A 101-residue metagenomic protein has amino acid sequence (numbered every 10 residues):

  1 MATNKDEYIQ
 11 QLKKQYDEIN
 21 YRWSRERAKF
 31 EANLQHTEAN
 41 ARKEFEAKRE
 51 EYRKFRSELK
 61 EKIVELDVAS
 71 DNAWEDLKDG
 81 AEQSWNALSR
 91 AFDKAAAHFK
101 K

Functional and structural regions predicted by a protein language model:
M1-F99: Amphipathic alpha-helical membrane/lipid-surface binding segments
